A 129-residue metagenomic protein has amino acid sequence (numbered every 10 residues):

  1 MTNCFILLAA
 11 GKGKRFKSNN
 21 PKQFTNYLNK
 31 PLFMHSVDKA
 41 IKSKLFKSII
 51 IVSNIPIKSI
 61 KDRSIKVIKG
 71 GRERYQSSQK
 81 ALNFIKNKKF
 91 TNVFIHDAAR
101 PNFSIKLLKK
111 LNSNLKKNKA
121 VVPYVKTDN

Functional and structural regions predicted by a protein language model:
M1-N3, K44, K86-F90, S113-K117: Short, Lys/Arg-enriched, disordered terminal segments
T2-S53: N-terminal glycine-rich phosphate-binding loop and ensuing alpha1 helix
L7, F33, A81, H96-D97: Residue-level signal for inorganic ion chemistry
K14, R74, A98-N102, N129: Acidic metal-phosphate-binding loop of nucleotide-sugar-dependent transferases
F24, V67, A120-V122: Conserved beta-strand scaffold positions in the cores of enzyme catalytic domains, especially in NTP/NDP-utilizing
L32-F90: Conserved N-terminal catalytic core of the sugar/cofactor nucleotidyltransferase
S43, F103-N129: Conserved core of the sugar-phosphate nucleotidyltransferase
V93: Short aromatic/hydrophobic "clamp" motif used to bind/position activated sugar donors
